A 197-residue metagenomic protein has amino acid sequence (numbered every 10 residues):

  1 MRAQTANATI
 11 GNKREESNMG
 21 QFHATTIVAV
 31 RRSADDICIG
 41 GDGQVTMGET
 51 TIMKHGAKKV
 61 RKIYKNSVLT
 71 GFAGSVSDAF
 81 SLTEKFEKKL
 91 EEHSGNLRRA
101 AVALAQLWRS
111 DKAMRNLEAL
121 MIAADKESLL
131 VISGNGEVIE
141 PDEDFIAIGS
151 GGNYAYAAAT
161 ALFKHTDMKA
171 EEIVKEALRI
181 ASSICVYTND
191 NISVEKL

Functional and structural regions predicted by a protein language model:
A8-N18: Short, Lys/Arg-enriched N-terminal segments with co-localized hydrophobic residues within the first ~10-30 amino acids
S17-R115, G152-Y156, A161-M168: Conserved short S/T/G-enriched processing/targeting/catalytic segments and their helical context
T25-R31, D36-I39, A119-A124, L130 (+1 more regions): Short beta-strand scaffold segments in enzyme catalytic cores
G43-V45, V76, E127, G136 (+1 more regions): Acidic, glycine-rich active-site loops and adjacent beta-strand->loop/helix elements that engage anionic groups
N116-S150: Long, charge-patterned amphipathic alpha-helical coiled-coil/hairpin "stalk" segments used as oligomerization
H165-L197: C-terminal binding/interaction regions
